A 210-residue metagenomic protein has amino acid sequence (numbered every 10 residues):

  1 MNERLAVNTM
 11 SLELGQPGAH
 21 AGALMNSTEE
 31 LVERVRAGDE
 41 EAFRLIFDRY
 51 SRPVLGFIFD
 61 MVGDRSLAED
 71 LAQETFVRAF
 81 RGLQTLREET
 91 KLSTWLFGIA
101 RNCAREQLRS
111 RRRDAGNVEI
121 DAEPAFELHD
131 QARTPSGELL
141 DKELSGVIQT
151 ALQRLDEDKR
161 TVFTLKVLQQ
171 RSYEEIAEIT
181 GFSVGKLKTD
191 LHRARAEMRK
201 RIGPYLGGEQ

Functional and structural regions predicted by a protein language model:
M10-P17, L24-T28, D114-E138: Internal acidic/polar
R36-A37, R65, E74-K91, S110-R112: Sigma70-family region 2
R36-L45, L55-E74, V184, P204-Q210: Short, charged helix-capping/linker segments at alpha-helix termini
I46, Y50, V54, T75 (+3 more regions): Residue-level preference for hydrophobic side chains embedded in well-ordered alpha helices
F47, Q153-Y173: Short amphipathic alpha helix immediately N-terminal
I58, R87, R109-R112, L155 (+2 more regions): Short, Lys/Arg-enriched C-terminal cap helix and immediately downstream tail that follows
R81-E88, G98-E119, R133, D141 (+1 more regions): Arg/Lys-rich amphipathic alpha helix in sigma70-family domain 2
R101, R105, I148, K159 (+3 more regions): DNA-recognition helix of helix-turn-helix
